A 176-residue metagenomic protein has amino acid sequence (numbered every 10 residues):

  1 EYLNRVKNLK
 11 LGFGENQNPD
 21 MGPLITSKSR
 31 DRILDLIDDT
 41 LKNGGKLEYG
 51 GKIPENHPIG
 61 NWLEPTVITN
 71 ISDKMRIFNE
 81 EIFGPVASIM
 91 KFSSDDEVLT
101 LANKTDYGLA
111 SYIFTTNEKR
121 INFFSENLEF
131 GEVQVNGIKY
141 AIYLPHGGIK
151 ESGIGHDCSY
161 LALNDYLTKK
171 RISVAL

Functional and structural regions predicted by a protein language model:
K7-K10, M21, N43, E55 (+1 more regions): Conserved C-terminal structural/oligomerization subdomain of aldehyde/semialdehyde dehydrogenase
K10-N16: Active-site region of PLP-dependent enzymes
N16-G22: Short linear capping/connector segments at secondary-structure termini
P23-L34: Short beta-strand to alpha-helix junction loop
E48-G50, I113-F114: Short beta-strand segments
G50-H57: Short, solvent-exposed loop/turn elements at beta->coil junctions and helix N-caps that rim active or binding pockets
